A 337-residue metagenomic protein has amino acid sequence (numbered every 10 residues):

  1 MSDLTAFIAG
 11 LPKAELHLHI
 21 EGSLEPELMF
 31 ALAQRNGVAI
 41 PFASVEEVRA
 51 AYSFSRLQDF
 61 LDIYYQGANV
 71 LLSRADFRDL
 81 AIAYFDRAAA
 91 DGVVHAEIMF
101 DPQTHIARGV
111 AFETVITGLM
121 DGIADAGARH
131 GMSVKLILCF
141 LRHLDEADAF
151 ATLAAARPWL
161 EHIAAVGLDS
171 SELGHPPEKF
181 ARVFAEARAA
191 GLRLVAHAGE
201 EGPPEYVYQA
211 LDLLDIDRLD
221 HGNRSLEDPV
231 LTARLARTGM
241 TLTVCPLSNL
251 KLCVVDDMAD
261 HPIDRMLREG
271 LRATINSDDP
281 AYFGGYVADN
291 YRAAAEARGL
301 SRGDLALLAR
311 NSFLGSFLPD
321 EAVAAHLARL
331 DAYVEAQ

Functional and structural regions predicted by a protein language model:
M1-L192, E201-Y206, L213, D217-R218 (+1 more regions): Metal-cofactor-binding active-site regions of metalloenzymes
H197: Short HxH-centered metal-ligating active-site micro-motif
